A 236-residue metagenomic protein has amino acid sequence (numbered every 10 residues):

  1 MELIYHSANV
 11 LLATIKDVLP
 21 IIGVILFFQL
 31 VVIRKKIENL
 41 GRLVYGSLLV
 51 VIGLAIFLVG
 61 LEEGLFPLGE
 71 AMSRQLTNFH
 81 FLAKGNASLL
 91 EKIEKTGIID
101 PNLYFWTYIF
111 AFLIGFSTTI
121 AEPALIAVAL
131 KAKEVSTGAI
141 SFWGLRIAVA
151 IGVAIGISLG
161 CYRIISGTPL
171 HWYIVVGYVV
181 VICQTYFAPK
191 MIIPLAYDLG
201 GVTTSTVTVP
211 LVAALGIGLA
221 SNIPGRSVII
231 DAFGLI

Functional and structural regions predicted by a protein language model:
I4-K16, G41, T77, I93-N102 (+2 more regions): Interfacial loop-to-helix junctions that mark the boundaries of transmembrane helices in multi-pass membrane
I15-F28, A214-G216: The first (N-terminal) embedded transmembrane alpha-helix
L26-E38, A124-E134, C183-A196: C-terminal ends of transmembrane helices
I37-G53, F233-L235: Alpha-helical transmembrane segments and their helix-start/interface "positive-inside/aromatic belt" motifs in integral
G46-P67, G152-I155: A generic, lipid-embedded transmembrane alpha helix
I56-M72, A83-E94, I120-P123, G167: Transmembrane alpha-helix boundary signature
N86-A87, L103-Q184: Helix-loop-helix junctions within the multi-pass membrane cores of secondary transporters/permeases
C161, A214-A232: Transmembrane helix-loop junctions at the membrane interface of multipass transporters and ion channels
